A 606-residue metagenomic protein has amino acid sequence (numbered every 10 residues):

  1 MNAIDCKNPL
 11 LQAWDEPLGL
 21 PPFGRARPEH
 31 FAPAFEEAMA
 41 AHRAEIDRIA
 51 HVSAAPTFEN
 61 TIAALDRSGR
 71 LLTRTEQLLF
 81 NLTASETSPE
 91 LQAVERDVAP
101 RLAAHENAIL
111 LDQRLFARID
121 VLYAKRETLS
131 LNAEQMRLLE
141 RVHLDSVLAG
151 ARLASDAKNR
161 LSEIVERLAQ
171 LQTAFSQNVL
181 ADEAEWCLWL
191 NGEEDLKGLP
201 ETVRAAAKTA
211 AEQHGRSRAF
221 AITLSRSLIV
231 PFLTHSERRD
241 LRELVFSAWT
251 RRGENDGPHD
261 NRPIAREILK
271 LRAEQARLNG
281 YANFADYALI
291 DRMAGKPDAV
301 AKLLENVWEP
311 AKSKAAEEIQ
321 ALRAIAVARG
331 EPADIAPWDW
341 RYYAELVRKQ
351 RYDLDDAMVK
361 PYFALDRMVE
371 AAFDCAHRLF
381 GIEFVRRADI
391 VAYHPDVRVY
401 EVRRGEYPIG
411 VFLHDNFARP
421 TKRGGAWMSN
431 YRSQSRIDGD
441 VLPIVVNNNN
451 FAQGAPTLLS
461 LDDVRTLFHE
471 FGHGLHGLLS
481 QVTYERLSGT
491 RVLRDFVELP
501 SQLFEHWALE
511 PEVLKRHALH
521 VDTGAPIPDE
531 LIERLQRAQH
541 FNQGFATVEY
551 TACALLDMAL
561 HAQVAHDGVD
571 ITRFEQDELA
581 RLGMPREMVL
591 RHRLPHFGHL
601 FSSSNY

Functional and structural regions predicted by a protein language model:
N2-A206, N605: N-terminal helix-rich structural modules
D15-H30, L79-V98, V121-E163, A221-P263 (+5 more regions): Short His/Asp/Glu-rich catalytic/ion-coordination signatures at enzyme active sites or charged loops
L20-P22, A26, H30-N107, Q502-S604: Long, charged, mostly alpha-helical binding arms that flank functional sites
F31, A154, G280, A376 (+3 more regions): Divalent metal-coordination and catalytic microenvironments
L138-L139, R167-Q170, Q177, A181-T223 (+7 more regions): Active-site-proximal, well-structured secondary-structure segments within enzyme catalytic domains
A273, G280, P456-G477, S501: Active-site recognition of the HExxH zinc-binding catalytic motif
A282-A288, L478-S488: Glycine-rich phosphate/pyrophosphate-binding loops and their adjacent beta-strand/loop elements at enzyme active sites
T483-L499, F504: Substrate-binding beta-hairpin/strand module that engages nucleic acids
